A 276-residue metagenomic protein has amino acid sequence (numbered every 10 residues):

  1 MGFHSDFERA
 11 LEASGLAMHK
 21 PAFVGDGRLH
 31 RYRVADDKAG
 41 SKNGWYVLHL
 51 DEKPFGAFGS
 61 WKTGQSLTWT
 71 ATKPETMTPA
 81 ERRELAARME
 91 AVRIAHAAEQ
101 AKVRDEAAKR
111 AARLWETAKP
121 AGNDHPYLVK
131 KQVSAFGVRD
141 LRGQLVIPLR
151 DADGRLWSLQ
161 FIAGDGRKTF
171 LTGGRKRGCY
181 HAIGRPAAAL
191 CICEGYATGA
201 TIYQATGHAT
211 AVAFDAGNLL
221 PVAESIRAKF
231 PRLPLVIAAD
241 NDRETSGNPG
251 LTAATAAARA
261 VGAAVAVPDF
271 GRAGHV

Functional and structural regions predicted by a protein language model:
M1-P126, D242-R243, P249: Non-catalytic accessory segments of DNA primases and related replication-initiation nucleases
M1-S5, A188, Y196, A200-V276: TOPRIM fold recognition
D26-L29, R142-V146, F270-V276: A short acidic, often aromatic-flanked loop/helix-cap motif at beta-alpha or helix-coil junctions that lines enzyme
W69, I162, G166-R167, A264 (+1 more regions): Conserved catalytic or regulatory cores that recognize and/or transform ribose-phosphate-containing ligands
E106, G143-L233: Phosphate-handling DNA/RNA-contact segment within nucleic-acid enzymes
L114, P126-Y127, A135-G143, W157: Phosphate-handling catalytic cores of nucleic-acid transaction enzymes
P120, P126, K131, R139 (+1 more regions): Charged, flexible boundary elements
